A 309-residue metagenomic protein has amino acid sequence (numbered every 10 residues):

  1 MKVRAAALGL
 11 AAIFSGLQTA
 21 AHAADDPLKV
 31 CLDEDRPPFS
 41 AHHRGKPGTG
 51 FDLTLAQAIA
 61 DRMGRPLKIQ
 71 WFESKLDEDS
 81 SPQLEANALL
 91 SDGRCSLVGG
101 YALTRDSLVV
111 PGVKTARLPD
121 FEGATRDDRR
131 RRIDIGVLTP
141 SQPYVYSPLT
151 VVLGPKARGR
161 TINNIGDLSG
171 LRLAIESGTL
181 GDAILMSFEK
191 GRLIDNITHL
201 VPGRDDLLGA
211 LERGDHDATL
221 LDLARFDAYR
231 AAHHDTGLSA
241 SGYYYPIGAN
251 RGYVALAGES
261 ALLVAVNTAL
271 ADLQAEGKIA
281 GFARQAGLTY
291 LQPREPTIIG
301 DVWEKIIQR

Functional and structural regions predicted by a protein language model:
A7-G16: Bacterial N-terminal signal peptides
A24-V109, L200: Extracytoplasmic small-molecule ligand-binding "clamshell" domains of the periplasmic binding protein/Venus flytrap
L28-E34, T49, N164-D182: Short loop->beta-strand "edge-of-pocket" segments that line small-molecule binding or catalytic clefts across diverse
D33-D35, D127-L138, Q142-T150, L223-A271 (+1 more regions): Periplasmic-binding protein-like
S40-H43, A56-F72, T115-A116, N164-D167 (+2 more regions): Ligand-binding cleft/hinge of the Venus flytrap
S91, G99-R130, I184-F188, E212-I247: A ligand-binding cleft/hinge motif common to bilobed small-molecule-binding domains
Q142-Y144, G154-L173: Flexible hinge/capping segments at coil-to-helix
A269-G287: Periplasmic-binding protein-like
